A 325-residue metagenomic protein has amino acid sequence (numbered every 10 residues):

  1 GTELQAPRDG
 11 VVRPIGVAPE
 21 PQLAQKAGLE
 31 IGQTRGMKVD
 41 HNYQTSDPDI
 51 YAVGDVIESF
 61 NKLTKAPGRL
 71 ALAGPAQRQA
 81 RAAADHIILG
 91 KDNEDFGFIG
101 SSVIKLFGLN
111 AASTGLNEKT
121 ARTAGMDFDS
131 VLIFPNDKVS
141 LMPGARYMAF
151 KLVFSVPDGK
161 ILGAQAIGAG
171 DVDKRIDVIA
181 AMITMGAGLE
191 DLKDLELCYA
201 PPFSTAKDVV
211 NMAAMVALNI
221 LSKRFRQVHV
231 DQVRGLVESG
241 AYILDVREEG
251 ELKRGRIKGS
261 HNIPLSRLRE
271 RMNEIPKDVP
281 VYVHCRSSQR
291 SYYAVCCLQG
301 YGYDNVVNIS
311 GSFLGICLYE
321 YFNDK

Functional and structural regions predicted by a protein language model:
G1, R8-R13, F313-F322: Short, compositionally biased segments
L4-A6, G10-D85, V178, M182: FAD-site-proximal beta/loop scaffold in flavoenzymes
R13, G32, A52, L244-D245 (+2 more regions): Redox-cofactor binding/interface segments in oxidoreductases and associated redox assembly factors
A27, S46, A124, R256-K258 (+1 more regions): Short, structured coil segments at secondary-structure junctions
V56-A169, T205, V209-G235, A241: Mid-to-C-terminal Rossmann-like scaffold of FAD/NAD(P)H-dependent oxidoreductases
D85, L89, A181, C296-G300: Short, well-ordered alpha-helices that flank and scaffold nucleotide-derived cofactor binding pockets
G170-A187: A short, polar/charged loop-to-alpha-helix boundary motif
E190-P201, T205-Q232, L236-Y242, E249-Y282 (+1 more regions): Rhodanese-like catalytic fold shared by cysteine-dependent sulfurtransferases and DSP/PTP-type phosphatases
